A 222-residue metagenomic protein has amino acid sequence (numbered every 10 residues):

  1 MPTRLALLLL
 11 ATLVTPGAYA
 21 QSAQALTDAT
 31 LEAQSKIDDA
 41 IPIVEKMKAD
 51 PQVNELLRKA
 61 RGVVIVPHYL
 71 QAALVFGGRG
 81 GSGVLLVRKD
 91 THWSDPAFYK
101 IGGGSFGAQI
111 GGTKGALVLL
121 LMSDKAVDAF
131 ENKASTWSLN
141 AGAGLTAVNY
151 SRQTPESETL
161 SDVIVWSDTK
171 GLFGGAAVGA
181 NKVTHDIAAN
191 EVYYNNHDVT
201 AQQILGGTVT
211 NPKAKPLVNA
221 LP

Functional and structural regions predicted by a protein language model:
M1-L5: Positively charged n-region of N-terminal signal peptides that target proteins for export
A6-G17: Bacterial N-terminal signal peptides
Q21-P222: Small-residue-enriched, tightly packed secondary-structure blocks
